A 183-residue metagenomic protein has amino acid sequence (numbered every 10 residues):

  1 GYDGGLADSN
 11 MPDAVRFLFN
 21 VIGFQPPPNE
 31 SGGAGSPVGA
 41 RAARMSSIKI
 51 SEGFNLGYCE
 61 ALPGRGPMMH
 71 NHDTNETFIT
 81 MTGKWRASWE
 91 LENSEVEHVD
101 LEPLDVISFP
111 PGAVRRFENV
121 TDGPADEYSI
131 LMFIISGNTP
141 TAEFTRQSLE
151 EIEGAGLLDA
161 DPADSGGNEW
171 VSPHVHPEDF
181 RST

Functional and structural regions predicted by a protein language model:
G1-E52, P162-T183: A short, N-terminal "cap"/entry segment at the start of jelly-roll beta-barrel domains of the cupin/DSBH fold
S36-R44, N55-H72: Conserved short histidine dyad/triad with adjacent acidic residue
R44-I48, P67-H72, W89, H98-D100 (+1 more regions): Short histidine-centered beta-strand/loop micro-motifs that create catalytic or ligand/metal-coordination sites
S51, N75, L91-P111: Short acidic-glycine-tyrosine-enriched beta hairpin
Y58-C59, M69-H70, N75-T80, V99 (+1 more regions): His/acidic/aromatic-lined binding-pocket segments of jelly-roll/cupin-type domains and related regulatory beta-sandwich
A61-G64, D100-T121, I135-G137: Conserved metal-binding segment of the jelly-roll/cupin
L62-P63, D73-R86, E90-E92: Glycine- and acidic-residue-biased ligand/ion/polar-headgroup-sensing regions
V114-T183: Double-stranded beta-helix
